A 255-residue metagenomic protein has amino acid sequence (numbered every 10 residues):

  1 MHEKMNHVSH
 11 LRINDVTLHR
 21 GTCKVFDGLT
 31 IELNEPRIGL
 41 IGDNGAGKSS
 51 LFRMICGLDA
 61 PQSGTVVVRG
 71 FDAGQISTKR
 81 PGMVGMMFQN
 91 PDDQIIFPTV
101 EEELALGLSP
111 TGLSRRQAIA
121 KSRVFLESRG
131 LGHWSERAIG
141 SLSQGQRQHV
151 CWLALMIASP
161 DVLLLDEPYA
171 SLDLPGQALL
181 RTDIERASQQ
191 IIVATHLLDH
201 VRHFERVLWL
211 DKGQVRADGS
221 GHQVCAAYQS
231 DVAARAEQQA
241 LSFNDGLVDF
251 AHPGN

Functional and structural regions predicted by a protein language model:
L11, V25-G28: Conserved structural motif at the start of ABC-family nucleotide-binding domains
C56: Helix-to-loop junction immediately C-terminal to a conserved catalytic motif
G64-Q75, R80-G82: Conserved ABC transporter NBD signature motif
R116-W134: Conserved ABC ATPase "signature" region
A138-L142: Conserved ABC ATPase signature
L163-E167: Catalytic Walker B motif of ABC-type/P-loop ATPase nucleotide-binding domains
Q214-Q238: Conserved beta-strand-loop-alpha-helix hinge in the C-terminal portion of ABC ATPase nucleotide-binding domains
